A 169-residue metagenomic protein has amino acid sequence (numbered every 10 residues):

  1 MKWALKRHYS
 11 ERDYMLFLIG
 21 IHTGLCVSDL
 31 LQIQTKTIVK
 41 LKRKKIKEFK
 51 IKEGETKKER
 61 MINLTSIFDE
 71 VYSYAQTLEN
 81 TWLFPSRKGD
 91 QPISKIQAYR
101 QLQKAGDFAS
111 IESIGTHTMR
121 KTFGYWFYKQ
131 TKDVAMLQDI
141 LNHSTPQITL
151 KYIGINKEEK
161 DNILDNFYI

Functional and structural regions predicted by a protein language model:
M1-T23: Basic, Lys/Arg- and aromatic-enriched nucleic-acid-binding interface segment
L5-H8, Y99-D139: Short, basic (Lys/Arg/His-rich) helix/loop patches that form interaction surfaces in the mid-to-C-terminal regions
L16, S28-I33, L137: Alpha-helix N-cap/helix-start motif at helix boundaries, enriched for small hydrophobics
Q32-L64: Conserved tyrosine-mediated DNA breakage-rejoining catalytic core shared by Y-recombinases
I33-T35, E59, G89-I93, Q97 (+4 more regions): Catalytic phosphate/metal-binding cores of nucleic-acid and nucleotide-processing enzymes, i.e., regions that mediate
I38-K42, D133-I153, E158: Short, polar N-cap/turn motifs at the start of nucleic acid-interacting alpha helices
I51-T56, P146-N166: Catalytic-site neighborhood detector that most strongly recognizes the C-terminal catalytic loop/helix of tyrosine
G54-Y72, W82-Q103: C-terminal catalytic core of Y-nucleophile DNA break-rejoin enzymes
